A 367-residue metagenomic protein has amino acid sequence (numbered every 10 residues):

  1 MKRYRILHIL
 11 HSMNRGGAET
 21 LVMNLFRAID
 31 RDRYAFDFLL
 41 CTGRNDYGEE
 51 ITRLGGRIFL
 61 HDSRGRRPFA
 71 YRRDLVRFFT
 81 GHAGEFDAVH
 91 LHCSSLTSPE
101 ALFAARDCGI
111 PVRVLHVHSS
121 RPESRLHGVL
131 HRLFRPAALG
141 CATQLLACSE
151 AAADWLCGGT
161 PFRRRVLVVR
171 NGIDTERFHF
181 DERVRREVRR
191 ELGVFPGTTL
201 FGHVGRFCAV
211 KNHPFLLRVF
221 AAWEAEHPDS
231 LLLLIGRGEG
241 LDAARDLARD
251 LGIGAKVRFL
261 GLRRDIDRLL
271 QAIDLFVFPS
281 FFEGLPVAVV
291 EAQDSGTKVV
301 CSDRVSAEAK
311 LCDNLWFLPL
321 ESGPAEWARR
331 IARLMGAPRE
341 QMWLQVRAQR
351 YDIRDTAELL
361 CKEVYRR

Functional and structural regions predicted by a protein language model:
R3-R73, F78, G238-L241, E363: N-terminal strand-loop element at the rim of the active site of nucleotide-sugar-dependent glycosyltransferases
E19-N24, T199, H203-A222, E239-R245: A conserved mid-protein helix/loop that constitutes part of the nucleotide-sugar donor-binding site
L40, V289, K298-S302, A307: Short hydrophobic beta-strand element within catalytic cores of glycosyltransferases and related nucleotide-activated
L75, H179-V194: A short helix/loop element that forms part of the nucleotide-sugar donor recognition site in Leloir-type
S94, L262, F281: Aromatic "clamp/platform" in nucleotide-sugar-dependent glycosyltransferases that forms part of the donor/acceptor
C141-H179: A short, active-site helix/loop in glycosyltransferases that binds the activated sugar's phosphate group
G240-A243, G254-R263, L269: Active-site donor-binding acidic/aromatic loop of nucleotide-activated sugar and phosphosugar transferases involved
E308-G336, R354: Change "using UDP/GDP/dTDP sugars" to "using nucleotide sugars
